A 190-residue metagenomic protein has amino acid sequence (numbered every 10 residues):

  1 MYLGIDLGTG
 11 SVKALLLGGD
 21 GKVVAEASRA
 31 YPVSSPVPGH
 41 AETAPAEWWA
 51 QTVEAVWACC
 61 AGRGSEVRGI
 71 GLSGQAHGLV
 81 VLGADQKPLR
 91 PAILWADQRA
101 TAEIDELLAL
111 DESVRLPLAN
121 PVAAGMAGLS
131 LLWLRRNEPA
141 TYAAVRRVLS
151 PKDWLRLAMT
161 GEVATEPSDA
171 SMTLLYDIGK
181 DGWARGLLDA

Functional and structural regions predicted by a protein language model:
M1-R90, A144: N-terminal glycine/serine-rich phosphate-binding loop of ATP-dependent small-molecule kinases, especially carbohydrate
W57-A190: Glycine-rich phosphate-binding/catalytic subdomain of phosphoryl-transfer and nucleotide/sugar-phosphate-processing
